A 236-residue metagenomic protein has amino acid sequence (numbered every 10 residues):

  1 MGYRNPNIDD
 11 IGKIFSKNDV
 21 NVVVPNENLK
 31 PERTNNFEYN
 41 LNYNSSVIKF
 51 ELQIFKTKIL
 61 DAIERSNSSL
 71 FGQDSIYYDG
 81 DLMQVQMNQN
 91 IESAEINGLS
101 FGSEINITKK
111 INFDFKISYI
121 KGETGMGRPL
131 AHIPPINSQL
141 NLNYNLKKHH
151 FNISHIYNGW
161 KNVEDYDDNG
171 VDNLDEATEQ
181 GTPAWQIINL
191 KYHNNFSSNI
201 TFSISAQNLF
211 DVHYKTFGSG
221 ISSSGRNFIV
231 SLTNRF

Functional and structural regions predicted by a protein language model:
M1-I59, N106-K110, D114-K121, P135-N137 (+3 more regions): Structural signature of Gram-negative outer-membrane beta-barrels, strongest in the C-terminal barrel of TonB-dependent
M1-N36, I54-D81, G159-N169, Q207 (+1 more regions): Surface-exposed extracellular loop regions of Gram-negative outer-membrane beta-barrel proteins, predominantly
V22-E27, N36, Q84-Q89, E123-R128 (+3 more regions): Extracellular loop and loop/strand-boundary signature of outer-membrane beta-barrel proteins
E27, Y39, Q89, L99-F101 (+3 more regions): Membrane-embedded beta-strands of outer-membrane beta-barrel proteins, especially the hydrophobic/small aromatic
L29-R33, L60, M83, I91-E95 (+3 more regions): Short sequence motifs at beta-strands and strand-loop junctions characteristic of Gram-negative outer-membrane
N40, S224-F236: Outer-membrane beta-barrel "beta-signal"
F55-K58, Y78-Y166, S198-S205, F210: Gram-negative outer-membrane beta-barrel transporters
N189-H193, T201-S205, I229-T233: One-face residue pattern on beta-strands with alternating periodicity enriched for small/polar residues
